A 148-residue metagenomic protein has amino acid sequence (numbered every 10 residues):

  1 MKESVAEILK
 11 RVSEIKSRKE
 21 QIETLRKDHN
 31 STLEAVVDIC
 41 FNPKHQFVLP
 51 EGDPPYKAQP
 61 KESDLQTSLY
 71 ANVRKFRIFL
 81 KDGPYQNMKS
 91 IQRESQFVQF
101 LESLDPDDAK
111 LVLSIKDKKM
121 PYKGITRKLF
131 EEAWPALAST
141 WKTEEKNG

Functional and structural regions predicted by a protein language model:
M1-G148: N-terminal nucleic-acid-engaging modules of covalent nucleotidyltransferase systems
